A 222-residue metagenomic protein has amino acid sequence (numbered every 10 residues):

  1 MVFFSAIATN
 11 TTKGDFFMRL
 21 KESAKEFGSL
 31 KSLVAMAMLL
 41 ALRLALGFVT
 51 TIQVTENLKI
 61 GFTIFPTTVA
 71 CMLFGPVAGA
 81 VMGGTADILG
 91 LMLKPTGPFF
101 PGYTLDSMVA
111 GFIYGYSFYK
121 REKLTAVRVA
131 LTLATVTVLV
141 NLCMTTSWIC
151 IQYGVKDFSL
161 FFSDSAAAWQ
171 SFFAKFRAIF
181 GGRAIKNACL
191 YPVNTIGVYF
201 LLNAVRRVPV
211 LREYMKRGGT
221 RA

Functional and structural regions predicted by a protein language model:
V2-A222: Loop-helix junctions at membrane interfaces
